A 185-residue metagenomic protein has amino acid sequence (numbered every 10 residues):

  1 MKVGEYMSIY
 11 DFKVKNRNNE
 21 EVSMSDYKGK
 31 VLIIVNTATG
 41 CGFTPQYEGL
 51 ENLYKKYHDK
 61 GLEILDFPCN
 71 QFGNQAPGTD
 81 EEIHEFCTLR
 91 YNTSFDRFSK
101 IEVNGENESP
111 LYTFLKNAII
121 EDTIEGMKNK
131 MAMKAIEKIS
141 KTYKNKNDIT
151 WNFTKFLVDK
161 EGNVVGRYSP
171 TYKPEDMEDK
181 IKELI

Functional and structural regions predicted by a protein language model:
K2-S25: N-terminal "domain-start" segment that seeds a small globular fold
I9-Y10, L32, N152-T154: Short loop/turn microsegments at loop-to-beta-strand junctions
K30-L32, T39-G40, T44-P68, C87-Y91: Conserved helix-turn-beta segment immediately C-terminal to the redox Cys motif in thioredoxin-like folds
G61-G78, S94-G105: Thiol-based oxidoreductase modules, predominantly thioredoxin-like and allied folds used for disulfide exchange
F86-T88, N92-Y172: Thiol/selenol-based redox catalytic cores and closely related redox-interacting motifs
G166-I185: Non-catalytic, surface beta->alpha helical segment in thiol-disulfide oxidoreductase systems
